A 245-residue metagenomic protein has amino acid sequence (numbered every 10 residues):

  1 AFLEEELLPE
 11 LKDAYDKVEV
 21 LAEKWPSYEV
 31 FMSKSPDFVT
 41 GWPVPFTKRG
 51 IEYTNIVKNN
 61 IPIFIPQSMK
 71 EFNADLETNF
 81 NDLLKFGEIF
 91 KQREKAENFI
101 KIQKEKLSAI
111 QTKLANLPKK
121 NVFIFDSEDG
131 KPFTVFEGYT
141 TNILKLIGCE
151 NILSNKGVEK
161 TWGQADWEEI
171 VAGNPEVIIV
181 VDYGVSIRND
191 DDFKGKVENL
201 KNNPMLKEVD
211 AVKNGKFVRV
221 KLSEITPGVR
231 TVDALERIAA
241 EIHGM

Functional and structural regions predicted by a protein language model:
A1, A22, F38-W42, P62-P66 (+4 more regions): Structural recognition of the beta-strand scaffold that forms the well-ordered cores of secreted hydrolase catalytic
A1-K34, F38-P45, C149-I152: A short, structured surface patch at a secondary-structure boundary
F2, E137-T161: His/Asp/Glu-enriched short active-site or ligand-binding loop at hydrolase and phosphoryl-transfer sites
A22-P26, F46-T47, N73-N81, R93-E97 (+6 more regions): Soluble non-cytosolic domains of exported or imported proteins
Y28, M32, P36, R49-Y53 (+9 more regions): Extracytoplasmic/secreted envelope proteins and their assembly/folding machinery, especially bacterial periplasmic
P43-I51, F64-K85, K119-N142, S186: Extracytoplasmic ligand-binding site segments that recognize negatively charged/polar headgroups
A74-E88, E97, V180-M245: Structured C-terminal subdomain patch of bacterial secreted/periplasmic proteins
K95-I147: Basic- and aromatic-lined ligand-binding clefts that recognize polyanionic substrates
